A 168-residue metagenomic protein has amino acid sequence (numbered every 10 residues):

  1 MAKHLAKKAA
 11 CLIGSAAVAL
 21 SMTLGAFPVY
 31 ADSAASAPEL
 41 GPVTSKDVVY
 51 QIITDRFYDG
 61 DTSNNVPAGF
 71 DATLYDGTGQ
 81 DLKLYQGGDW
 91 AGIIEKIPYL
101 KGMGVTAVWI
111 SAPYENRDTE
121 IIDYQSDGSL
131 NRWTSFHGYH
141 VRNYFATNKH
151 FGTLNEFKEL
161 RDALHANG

Functional and structural regions predicted by a protein language model:
M1-I13, Y30: Bacterial Sec-dependent N-terminal signal peptides
L20-A37: Sec-dependent signal peptide cleavage junction
D32-N167: N-terminal structural segment of carbohydrate-active enzymes
